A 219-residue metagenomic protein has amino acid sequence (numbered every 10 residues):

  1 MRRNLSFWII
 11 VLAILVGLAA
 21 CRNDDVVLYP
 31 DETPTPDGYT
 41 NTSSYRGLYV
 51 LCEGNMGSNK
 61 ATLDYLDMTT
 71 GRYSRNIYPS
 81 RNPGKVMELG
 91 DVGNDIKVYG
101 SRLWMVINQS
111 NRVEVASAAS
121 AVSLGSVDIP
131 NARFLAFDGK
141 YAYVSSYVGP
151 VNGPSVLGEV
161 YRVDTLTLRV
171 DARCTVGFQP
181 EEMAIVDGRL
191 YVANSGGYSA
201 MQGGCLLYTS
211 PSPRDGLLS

Functional and structural regions predicted by a protein language model:
R2-W8, A13-L48: Bacterial Sec-dependent N-terminal signal peptides
Y45-R46, S101, K140, G188: Short coil/turn segments that connect the beta-strands within blades of beta-propeller domains
M56-N59, V106-Q109, V151-L157, S199-L206: Short, solvent-exposed loop/turn segments at conserved positions within beta-propeller repeat blades
T69, S117-S120, D164-T167: Short loop/turn segments that connect beta-strands within beta-propeller blades
S74-M87, V122-V127, R169-C174, R214: A short beta-strand motif characteristic of beta-propeller blades
V86-Y99, P130-D138, G177-D187: Beta-rich, blade/repeat-based domains predominating in secreted/periplasmic proteins but also intracellular
Y208-S219: Single conserved hydrophobic/aromatic residue that forms the stacking wall/gate of nucleotide- or nucleobase-binding
